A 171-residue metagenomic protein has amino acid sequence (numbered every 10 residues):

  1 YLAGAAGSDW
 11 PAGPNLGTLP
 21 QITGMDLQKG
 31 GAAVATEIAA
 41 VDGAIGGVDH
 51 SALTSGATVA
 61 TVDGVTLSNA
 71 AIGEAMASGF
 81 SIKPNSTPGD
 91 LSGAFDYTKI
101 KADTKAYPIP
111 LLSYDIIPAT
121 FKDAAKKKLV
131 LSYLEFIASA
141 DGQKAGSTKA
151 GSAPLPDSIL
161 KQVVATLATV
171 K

Functional and structural regions predicted by a protein language model:
S8-Q143, S147-K171: Flexible, solvent-exposed loop/hinge segments that line or gate ligand/substrate-binding clefts
